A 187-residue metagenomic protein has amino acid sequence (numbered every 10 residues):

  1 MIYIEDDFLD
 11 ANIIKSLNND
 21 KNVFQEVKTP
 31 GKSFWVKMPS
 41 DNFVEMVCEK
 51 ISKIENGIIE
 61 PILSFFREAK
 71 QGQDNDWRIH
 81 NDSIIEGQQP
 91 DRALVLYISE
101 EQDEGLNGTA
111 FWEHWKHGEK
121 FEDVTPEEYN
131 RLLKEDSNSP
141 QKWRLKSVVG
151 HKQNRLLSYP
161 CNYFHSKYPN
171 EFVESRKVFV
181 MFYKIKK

Functional and structural regions predicted by a protein language model:
M1-I79, G108, W115: Non-heme Fe(II)/2-oxoglutarate
G72-K187: Catalytic core of non-heme Fe(II) oxygenases with the double-stranded beta-helix
